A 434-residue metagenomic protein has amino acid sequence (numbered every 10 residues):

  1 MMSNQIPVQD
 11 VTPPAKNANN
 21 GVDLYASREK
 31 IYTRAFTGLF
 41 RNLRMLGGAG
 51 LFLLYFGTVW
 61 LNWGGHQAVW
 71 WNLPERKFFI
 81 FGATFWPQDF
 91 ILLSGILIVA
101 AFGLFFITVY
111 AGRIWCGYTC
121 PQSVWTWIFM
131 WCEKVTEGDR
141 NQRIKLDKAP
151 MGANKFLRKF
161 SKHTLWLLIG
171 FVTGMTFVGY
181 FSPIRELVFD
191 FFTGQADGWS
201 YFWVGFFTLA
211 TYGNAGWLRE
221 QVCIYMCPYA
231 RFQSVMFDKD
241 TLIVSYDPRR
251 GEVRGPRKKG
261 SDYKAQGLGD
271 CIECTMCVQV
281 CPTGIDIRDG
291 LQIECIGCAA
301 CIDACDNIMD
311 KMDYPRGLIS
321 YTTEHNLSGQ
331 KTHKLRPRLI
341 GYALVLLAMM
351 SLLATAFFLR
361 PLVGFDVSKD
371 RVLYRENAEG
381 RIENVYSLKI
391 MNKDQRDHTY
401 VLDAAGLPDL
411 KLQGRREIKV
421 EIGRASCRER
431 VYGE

Functional and structural regions predicted by a protein language model:
M2-R254, I302, P315-L347: Membrane-embedded alpha-helical bundles of multi-pass integral membrane proteins
T108-S123, A215-A230, S261-M309: Cysteine-centered iron-sulfur cluster-binding motifs in ferredoxin-type domains/subunits of redox enzymes
S351-Y374: Hydrophobic alpha-helical transmembrane segments in integral membrane proteins
R381-S387: Short, solvent-exposed loop/turn segments enriched in Ser/Thr/Gly
K389-D394: Asparagine-centered strand-capping/turn motif at beta-strand->loop junctions
Q395-L410: Short acidic, flexible loop segments centered on an aromatic residue
L410-R428: Intrinsically disordered, low-complexity Pro/Gly/Ser/Thr-rich segments with frequent PxxP/GP/PP motifs and embedded
E429-E434: Positively charged, low-complexity/disordered segments
